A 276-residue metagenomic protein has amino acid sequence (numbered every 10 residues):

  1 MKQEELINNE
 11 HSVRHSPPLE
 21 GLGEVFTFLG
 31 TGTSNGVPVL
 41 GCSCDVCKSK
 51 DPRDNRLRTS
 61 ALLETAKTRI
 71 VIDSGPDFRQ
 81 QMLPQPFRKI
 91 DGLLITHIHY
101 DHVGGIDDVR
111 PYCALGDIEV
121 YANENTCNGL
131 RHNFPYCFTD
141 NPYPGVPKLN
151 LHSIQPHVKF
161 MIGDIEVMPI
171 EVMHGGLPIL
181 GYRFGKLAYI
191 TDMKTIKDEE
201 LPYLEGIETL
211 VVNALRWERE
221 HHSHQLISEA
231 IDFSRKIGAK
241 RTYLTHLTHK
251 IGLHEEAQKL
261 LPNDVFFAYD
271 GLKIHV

Functional and structural regions predicted by a protein language model:
K2-N9, H15-I190, E199, E256-V276: Binuclear metal-dependent hydrolase catalytic cores
H11-S12, S228: Hydrophobic residues within membrane-embedded alpha helices
T195-V276: Cap/insert and terminal regions of metallo-dependent hydrolase folds
